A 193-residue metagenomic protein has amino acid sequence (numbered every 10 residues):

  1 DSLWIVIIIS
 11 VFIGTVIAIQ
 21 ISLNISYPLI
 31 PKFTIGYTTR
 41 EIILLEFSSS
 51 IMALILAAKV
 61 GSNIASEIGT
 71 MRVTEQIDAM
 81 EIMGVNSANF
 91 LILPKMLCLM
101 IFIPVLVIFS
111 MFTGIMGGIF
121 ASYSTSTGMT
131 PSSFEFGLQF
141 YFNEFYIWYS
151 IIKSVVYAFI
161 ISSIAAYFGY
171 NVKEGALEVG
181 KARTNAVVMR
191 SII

Functional and structural regions predicted by a protein language model:
D1-I51, I55: Active-site cofactor/substrate anionic-group-binding motifs, chiefly glycine- and Lys/Arg-rich phosphate-binding loops
S2-L3, I7, F47, L91-F112 (+2 more regions): Selective transmembrane-helix segments that form parts of the transport pathway or gating/packing helices in multipass
V11, T15, I19, L54 (+6 more regions): Hydrophobic positions within alpha-helical transmembrane segments of bacterial inner-membrane proteins
Q20-L44, F112-V155, S163-N185: Membrane-interfacial helix-loop-helix connectors in multipass membrane proteins
I35-D78, I164: Hydrophobic alpha-helical transmembrane segments of multi-pass membrane transport proteins
E67, V107, S150, S154-A158: Residue-level hotspots within the lipid-embedded alpha helices of multi-pass solute transporters
I68-L93, A176-V179: Short cytoplasmic-facing helical segments at TM-TM junctions of multi-pass membrane proteins
G169, I192-I193: Membrane-helix cytosolic exit motif
